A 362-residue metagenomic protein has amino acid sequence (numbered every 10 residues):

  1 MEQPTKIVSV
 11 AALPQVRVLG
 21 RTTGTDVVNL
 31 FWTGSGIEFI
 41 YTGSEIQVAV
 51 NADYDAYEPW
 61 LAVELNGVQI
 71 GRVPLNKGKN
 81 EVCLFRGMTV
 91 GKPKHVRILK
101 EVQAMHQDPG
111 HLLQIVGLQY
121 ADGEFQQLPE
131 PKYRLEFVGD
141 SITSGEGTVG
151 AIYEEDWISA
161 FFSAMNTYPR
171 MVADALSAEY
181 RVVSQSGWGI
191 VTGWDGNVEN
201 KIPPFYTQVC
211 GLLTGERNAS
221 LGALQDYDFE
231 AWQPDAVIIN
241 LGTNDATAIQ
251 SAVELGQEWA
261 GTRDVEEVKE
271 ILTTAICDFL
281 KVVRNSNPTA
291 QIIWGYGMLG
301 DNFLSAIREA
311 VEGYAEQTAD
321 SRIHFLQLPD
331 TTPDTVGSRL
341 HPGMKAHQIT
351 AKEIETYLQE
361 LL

Functional and structural regions predicted by a protein language model:
M1-A164, L362: N-terminal secretory targeting modules
W32, T148, E154-V265, M298-R308 (+1 more regions): Conserved SGNH/GDSL esterase-like catalytic core that processes O-acyl groups on lipids and polysaccharides
Q126-L128, A223-Q233, K281-N287, E360-L361: Surface-exposed acidic, glycine-flexible loop patches that form ligand/cofactor-binding and adhesion interfaces
R134-V138, T143, Y180-S184, D235-N240 (+2 more regions): Structural recognition of the beta-strand scaffold that forms the well-ordered cores of secreted hydrolase catalytic
P169-E179, F279-Q291, Y314-D320: A structural motif corresponding to the C-terminal end of an alpha-helix and its immediate exit/capping segment
L272, I276, H347: Aromatic/hydrophobic pocket-lining residues that form the small-molecule binding cavity in soluble enzyme cores
Q291-S338, K345-L362: Extracellular serine-dependent O-acyl
